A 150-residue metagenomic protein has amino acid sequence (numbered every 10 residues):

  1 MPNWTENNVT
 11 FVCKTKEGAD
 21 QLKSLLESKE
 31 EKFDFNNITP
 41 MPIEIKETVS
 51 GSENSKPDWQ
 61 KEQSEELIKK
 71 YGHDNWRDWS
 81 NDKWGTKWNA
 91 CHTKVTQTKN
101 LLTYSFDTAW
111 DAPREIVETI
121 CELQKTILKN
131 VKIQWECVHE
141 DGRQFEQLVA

Functional and structural regions predicted by a protein language model:
M1-A150: Long, contiguous binding/interaction regions
